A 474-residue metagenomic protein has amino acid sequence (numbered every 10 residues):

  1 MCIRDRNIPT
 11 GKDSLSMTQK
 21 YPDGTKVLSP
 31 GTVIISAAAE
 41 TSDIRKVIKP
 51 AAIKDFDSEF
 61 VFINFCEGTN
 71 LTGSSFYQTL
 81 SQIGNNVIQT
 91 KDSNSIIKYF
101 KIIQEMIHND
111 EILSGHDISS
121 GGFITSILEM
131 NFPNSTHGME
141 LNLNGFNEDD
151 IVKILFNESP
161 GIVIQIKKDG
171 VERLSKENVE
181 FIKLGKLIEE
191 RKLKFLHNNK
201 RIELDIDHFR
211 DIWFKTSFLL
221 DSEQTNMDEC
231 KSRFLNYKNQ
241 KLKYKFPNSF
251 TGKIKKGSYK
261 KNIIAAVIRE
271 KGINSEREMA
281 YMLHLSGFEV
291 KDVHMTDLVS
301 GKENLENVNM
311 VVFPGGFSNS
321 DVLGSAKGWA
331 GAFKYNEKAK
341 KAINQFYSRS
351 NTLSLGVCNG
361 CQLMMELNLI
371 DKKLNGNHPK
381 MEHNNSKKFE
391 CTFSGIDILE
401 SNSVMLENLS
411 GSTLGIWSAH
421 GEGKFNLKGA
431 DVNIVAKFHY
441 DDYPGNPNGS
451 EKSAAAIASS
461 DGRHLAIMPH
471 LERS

Functional and structural regions predicted by a protein language model:
M1-I3, H470: Short, small-residue-biased leader/transition segments that mark boundaries at the very start of proteins
D5-P9, F346-Y347: Alpha/propeptide regions of enzymes that mature by internal proteolysis
N7-E158, G170-I264, G272: Intein/HINT protein-splicing elements and their conserved insertion hotspots or analogous self-processing inserts
P9-G11, A37, F62, S114-H116 (+8 more regions): General beta-strand structural signal in soluble alpha/beta enzymes
Y21-K26, R45-A52, I151-I154, I254-K256 (+5 more regions): A generic local secondary-structure boundary/capping motif
V163-K167: Short hydrophobic/aromatic beta-strand micro-patches that form the beta-sheet surface supporting nucleotide- or nucleic
L184, G301-E303, N344-Q345, H378-S474: Amide-donor transfer/coupling interface in amidating biosynthetic enzymes
H197-V357, C361-G376, E382-E390, E451 (+1 more regions): N-terminal beta1-alpha1 cap of cysteine-dependent amidohydrolase-like domains
